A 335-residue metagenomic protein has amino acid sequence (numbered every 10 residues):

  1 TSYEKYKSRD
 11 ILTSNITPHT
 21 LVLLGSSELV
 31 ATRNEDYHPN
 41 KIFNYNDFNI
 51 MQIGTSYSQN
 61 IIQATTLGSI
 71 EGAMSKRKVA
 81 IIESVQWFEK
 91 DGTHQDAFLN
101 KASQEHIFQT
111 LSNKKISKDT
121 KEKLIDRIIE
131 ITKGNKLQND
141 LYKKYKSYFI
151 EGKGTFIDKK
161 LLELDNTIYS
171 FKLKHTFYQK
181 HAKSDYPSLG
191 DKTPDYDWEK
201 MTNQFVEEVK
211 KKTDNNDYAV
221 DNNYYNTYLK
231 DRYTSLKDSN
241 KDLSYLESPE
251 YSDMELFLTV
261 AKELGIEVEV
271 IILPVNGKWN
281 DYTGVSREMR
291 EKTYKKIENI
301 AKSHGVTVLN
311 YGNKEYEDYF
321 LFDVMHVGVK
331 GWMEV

Functional and structural regions predicted by a protein language model:
T1-P18, L29, R33, I42-N49: N-terminal, intrinsically disordered, polar/charged segments of Gram-positive cell-envelope systems that serve as
P18-T20, F48-N49, S75-K78, E263-E269 (+1 more regions): Loop/turn elements at helix/coil->beta-strand transitions in domains of secreted/extracellular proteins
L21-S26: Short hydrophobic beta-strand that contains or immediately precedes a catalytic carboxylate
L29-D119: Membrane-embedded segments
Q52-T55, R287-E288, T293-V335: C-terminal regions of proteins
I107-D253: Secreted/periplasmic serine-hydrolase-like ester/acetyl group-modifying domain
Y224, Y233-D238, V275-E288: Active-site His/acidic residue clusters
L243, A261, E269-L273, Y282: Substrate-recognition/cap regions that form aromatic- and gly/pro-loop-enriched pockets for small-molecule ligands
